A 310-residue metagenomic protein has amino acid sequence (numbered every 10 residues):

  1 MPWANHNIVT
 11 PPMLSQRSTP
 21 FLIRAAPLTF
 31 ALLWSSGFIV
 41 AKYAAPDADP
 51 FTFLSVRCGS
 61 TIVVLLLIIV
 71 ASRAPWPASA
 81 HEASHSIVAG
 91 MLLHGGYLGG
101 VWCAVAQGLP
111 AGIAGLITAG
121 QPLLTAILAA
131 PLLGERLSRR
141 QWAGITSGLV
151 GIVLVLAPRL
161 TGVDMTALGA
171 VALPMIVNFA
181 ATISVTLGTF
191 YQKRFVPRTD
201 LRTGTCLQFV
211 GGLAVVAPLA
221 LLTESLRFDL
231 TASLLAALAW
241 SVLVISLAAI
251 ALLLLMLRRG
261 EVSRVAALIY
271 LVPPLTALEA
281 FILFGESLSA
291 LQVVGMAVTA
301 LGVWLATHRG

Functional and structural regions predicted by a protein language model:
P2-S55, M165-R194, A214-V215: Glycine-/small-residue-enriched transmembrane alpha-helix faces in small-molecule transporters and effluxers
T19-I23, D47-F51, S55, A78-S84 (+3 more regions): Juxtamembrane helix-entry segments on the extracytoplasmic side of multipass membrane proteins
A31, L54-V56, L98, I113-G120 (+2 more regions): Helix-helix packing/entry segments at the starts of transmembrane helices
L33, G37-F38, L66-T118, L154 (+1 more regions): Specific transmembrane alpha-helical segments of multi-pass solute transporters/efflux pumps, especially DMT/EamA
S35, G59-V63, L149, V210-A214 (+2 more regions): Small-residue-rich packing faces within the transmembrane alpha-helices of Major Facilitator Superfamily
T52-V63, L93, W102-R136, Q141 (+1 more regions): Specific alpha-helical transmembrane segments that line the substrate/conduction pathway and gating interfaces
L65, L124-I127, P131, I145 (+2 more regions): Transmembrane alpha-helical segments that form core, pore/gating elements of small-molecule transporters/exporters
L65, L128, L137-L160, Y270 (+2 more regions): Hydrophobic transmembrane alpha-helices of multi-pass small-molecule transport proteins
